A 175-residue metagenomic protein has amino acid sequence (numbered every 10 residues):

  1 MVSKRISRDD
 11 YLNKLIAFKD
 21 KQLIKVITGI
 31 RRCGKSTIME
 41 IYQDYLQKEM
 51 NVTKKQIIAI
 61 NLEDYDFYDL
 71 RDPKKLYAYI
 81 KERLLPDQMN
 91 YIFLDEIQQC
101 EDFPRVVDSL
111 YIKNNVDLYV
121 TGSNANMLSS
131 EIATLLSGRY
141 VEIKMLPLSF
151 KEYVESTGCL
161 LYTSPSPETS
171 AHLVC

Functional and structural regions predicted by a protein language model:
S7-K19: Pre-Walker A adenine-sensing motif
I27: Hydrophobic anchor at the beta1->P-loop junction of P-loop NTPases
S36: Walker A/P-loop
I60-L84: Short glycine-rich substrate-engagement loop in P-loop NTPases that contacts/grips substrate
D117-S123: Structural recognition of the conserved hydrophobic beta-strand(s) that form the central parallel beta-sheet of P-loop
M127-Y140: Short regulatory helix/loop adjacent to the ATP-binding pocket of P-loop NTPases
Y162-T169: Conserved small/polar residues in nucleotide/adenosyl-binding loops
